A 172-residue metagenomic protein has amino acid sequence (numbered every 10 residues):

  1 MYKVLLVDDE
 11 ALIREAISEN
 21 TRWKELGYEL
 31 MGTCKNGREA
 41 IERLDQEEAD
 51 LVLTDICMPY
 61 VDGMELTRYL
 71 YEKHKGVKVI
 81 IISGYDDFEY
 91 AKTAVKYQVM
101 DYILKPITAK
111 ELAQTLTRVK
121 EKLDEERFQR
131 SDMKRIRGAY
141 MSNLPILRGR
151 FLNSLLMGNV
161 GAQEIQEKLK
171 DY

Functional and structural regions predicted by a protein language model:
D8, D55: Active-site residues of response regulator receiver
A11-G32: Two-component/phosphorelay signaling modules centered on CheY-like receiver
T33-L51: Acidic, metal-coordinating helix/loop segments flanking the phosphotransfer/catalytic sites of two-component signaling
N36-E39, D62-E65, S83: Acidic catalytic/metal-coordinating carboxylates
E42, M64-K75: Short amphipathic alpha-helix used as the core "switch/output" element in two-component signaling
M58: Receiver (REC) domain active-site loop signature in two-component systems and cognate sites in sensor histidine kinases
I107-Y172: Interdomain helical linkers/hinges and coiled-coil/dimerization scaffolds that transmit conformational signals
